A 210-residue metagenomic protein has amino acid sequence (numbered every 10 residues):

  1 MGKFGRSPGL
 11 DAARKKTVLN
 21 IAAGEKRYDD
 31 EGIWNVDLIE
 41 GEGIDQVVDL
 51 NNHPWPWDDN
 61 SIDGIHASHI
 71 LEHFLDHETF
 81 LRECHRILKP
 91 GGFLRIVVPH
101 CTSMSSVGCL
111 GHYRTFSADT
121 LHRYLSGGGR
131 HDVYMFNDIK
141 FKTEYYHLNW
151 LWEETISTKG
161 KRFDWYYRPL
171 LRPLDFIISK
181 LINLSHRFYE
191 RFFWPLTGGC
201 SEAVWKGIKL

Functional and structural regions predicted by a protein language model:
M1-G2, R14-V18, Y28-D30, Y124-G129 (+1 more regions): Short amphipathic alpha-helical surface micro-motifs
M1-G9: A short, compositionally biased domain-edge/stem linker segment
P8-L10, R14-S103, G207: Conserved SAM-binding loop
E78-T79, E83, K89, F93-L210: S-adenosyl-L-methionine-dependent methyltransferase catalytic module, highlighting the catalytic core
